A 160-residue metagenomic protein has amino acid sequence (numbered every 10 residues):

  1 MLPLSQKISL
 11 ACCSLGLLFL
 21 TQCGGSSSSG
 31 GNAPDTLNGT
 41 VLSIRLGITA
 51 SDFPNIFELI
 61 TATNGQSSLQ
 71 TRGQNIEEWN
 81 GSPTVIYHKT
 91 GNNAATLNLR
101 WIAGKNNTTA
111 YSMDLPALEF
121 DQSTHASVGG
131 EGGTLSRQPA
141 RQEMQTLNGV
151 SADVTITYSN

Functional and structural regions predicted by a protein language model:
M1-C12: Bacterial N-terminal signal peptides that target proteins for export
L15-G16: Repetitive helical segments and hydrophobic/amphipathic motifs
F19-Q22: C-terminal motif of bacterial Sec signal peptides marking the signal peptidase cleavage site
G24-S27: Bacterial signal peptide processing site
G30-N55, S68-Q70, S127-E131: Tryptophan-anchored aromatic micro-motifs
L37-N38, L59-L69, T90-A94, L115-V128: Short, solvent-exposed coil/turn segments at beta-strand boundaries
I48-N92: N-terminal glycine/threonine-rich, aromatic-flanked beta-hairpin/loop signature
N98-N160: Beta-sheet ligand-binding and adhesion/scaffold domains
